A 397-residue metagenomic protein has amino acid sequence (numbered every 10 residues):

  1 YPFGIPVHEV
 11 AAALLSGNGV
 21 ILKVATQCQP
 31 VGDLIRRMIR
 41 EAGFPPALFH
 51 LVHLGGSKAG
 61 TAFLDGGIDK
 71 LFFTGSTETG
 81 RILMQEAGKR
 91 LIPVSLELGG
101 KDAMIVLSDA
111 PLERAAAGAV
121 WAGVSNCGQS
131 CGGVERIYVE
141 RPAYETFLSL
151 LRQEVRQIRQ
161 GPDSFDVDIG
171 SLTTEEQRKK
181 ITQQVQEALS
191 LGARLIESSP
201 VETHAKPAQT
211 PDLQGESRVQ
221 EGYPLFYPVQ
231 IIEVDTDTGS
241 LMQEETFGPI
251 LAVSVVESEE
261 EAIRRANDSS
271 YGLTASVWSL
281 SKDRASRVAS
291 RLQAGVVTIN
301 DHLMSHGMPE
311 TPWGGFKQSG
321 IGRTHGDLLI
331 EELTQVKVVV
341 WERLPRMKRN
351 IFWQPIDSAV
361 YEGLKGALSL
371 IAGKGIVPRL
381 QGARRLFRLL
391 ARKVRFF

Functional and structural regions predicted by a protein language model:
Y1-R114, D166, V256, L380-A383: Rossmann-like NAD(P) dinucleotide-binding subdomain of oxidoreductase/dehydrogenase enzymes
A13, A87, L151, A188 (+2 more regions): A generic structural signal for well-ordered alpha-helical segments
G43, K70, E78-T236, I299: ALDH superfamily catalytic-core signature
V52-G55, T74, A122, S279 (+1 more regions): Conserved residues at the C-terminal ends of beta-strands
D65, L98-G99, C131-G132, D166 (+2 more regions): Short glycine-enriched loop/turn motifs at secondary-structure junctions
I105, P207-G222, F226-F397: Conserved C-terminal structural/oligomerization subdomain of aldehyde/semialdehyde dehydrogenase
